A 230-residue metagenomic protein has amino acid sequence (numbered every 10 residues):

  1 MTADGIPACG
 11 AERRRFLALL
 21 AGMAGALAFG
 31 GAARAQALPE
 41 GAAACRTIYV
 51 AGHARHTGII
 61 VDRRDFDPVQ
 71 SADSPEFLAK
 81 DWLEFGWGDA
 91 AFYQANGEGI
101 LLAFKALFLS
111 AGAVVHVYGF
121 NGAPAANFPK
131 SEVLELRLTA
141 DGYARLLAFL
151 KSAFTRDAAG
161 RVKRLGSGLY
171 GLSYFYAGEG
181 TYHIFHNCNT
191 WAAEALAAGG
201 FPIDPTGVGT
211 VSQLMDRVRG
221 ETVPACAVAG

Functional and structural regions predicted by a protein language model:
M1-A11, G22-L27: N-terminal secretory signal peptides
R15-R34: N-terminal export signals
A37-A54, D62-A177: Non-catalytic ligand/cofactor/substrate-binding and regulatory segments of enzyme domains
S152-G230: Activation targets extended, charge/polar-rich intrinsically disordered C-terminal tails
